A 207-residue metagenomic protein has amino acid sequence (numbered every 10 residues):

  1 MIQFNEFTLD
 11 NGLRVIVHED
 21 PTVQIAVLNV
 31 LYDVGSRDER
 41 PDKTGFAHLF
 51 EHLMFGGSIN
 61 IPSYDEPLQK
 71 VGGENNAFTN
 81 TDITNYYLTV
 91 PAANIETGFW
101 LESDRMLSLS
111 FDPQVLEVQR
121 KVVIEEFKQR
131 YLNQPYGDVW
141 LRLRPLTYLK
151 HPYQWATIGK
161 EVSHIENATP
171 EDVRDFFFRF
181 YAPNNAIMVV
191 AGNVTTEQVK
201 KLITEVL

Functional and structural regions predicted by a protein language model:
M1-Q24: N- or domain-start disorder-to-order transition segments that initiate the globular core
F4, T8, E66-L207: Charge-rich, well-structured scaffold segments of protease-associated domains
R14-I16, N29, N85, I187: Residues embedded in well-ordered beta-strands
D20, N29-L31, P145: His/Glu-based metal-binding/catalytic segments typifying zinc-dependent metallopeptidases
D20-T22, D33-G35, S58-I59, P91-A93 (+1 more regions): Solvent-exposed coil/turn segments that connect beta secondary-structure elements in extracytoplasmic/periplasmic
V23-I25, I61, P183: A cross-taxa feature marking solvent-exposed loop/turn segments within ectodomains of secreted and single-pass membrane
I25-V27, D38-R40, E96-G98, Q198-V199: Short acidic, gly/pro-rich beta-turn/loop elements at beta-sheet edges and active-site/ligand-binding grooves
V27-T89, W155-I158: M16/MPP (pitrilysin/insulinase) zinc-metallopeptidase core fold and M16-derived inactive scaffolds
